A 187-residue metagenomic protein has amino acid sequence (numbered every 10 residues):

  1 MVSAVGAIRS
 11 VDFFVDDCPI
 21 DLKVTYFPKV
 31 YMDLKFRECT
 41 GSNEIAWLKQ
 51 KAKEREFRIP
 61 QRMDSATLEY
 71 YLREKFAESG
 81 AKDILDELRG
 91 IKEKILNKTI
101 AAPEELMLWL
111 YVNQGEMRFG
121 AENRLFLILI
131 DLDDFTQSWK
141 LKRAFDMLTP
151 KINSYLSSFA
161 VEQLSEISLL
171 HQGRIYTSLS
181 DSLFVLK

Functional and structural regions predicted by a protein language model:
M1-R9, V24-K187: Nucleic-acid endonuclease domains
F13, C18-V24: Conserved catalytic cores of phosphodiester-cleaving nucleases, focusing on short active-site segments
